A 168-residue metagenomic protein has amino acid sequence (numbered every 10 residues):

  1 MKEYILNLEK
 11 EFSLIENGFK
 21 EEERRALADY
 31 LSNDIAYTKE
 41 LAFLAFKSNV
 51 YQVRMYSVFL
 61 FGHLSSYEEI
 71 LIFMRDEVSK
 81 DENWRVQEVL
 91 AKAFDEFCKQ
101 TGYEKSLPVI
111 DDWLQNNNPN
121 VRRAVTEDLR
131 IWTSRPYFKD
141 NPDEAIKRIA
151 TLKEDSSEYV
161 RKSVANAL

Functional and structural regions predicted by a protein language model:
M1-I70: N-terminal alpha-helical scaffold/docking segments in eukaryotic complex subunits
K2-L6, S32-A45, S66-V78, Q100-D112 (+1 more regions): Amphipathic alpha-helical scaffolding segments comprising HEAT/armadillo-like alpha-solenoid repeats
K20, R24, V53-R54, V86-Q87 (+2 more regions): Residue-level detector of extended alpha-helical repeat arrays and alpha-solenoid scaffolds
R24, A28, S57-V58, R75 (+3 more regions): Hydrophobic core positions within HEAT/HEAT-like alpha-solenoid repeats
Y51-Q52, N83-R85, P119-N120, E154 (+2 more regions): Alpha-helix N-cap/helix-start positions at coil->helix boundaries
G62, D95, L129-R130, L168: Structural signature of alpha-helical solenoid repeat scaffolds
N118-P119, E127, S134-F138, A145-I149: Alpha-helical adaptor scaffolds
F138, K147-L168: Extended alpha-helical scaffolding segments
